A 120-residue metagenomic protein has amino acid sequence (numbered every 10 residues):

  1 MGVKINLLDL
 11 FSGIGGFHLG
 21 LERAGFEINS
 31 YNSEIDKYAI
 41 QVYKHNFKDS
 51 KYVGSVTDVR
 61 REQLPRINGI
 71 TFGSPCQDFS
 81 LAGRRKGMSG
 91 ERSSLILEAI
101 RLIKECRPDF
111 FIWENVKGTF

Functional and structural regions predicted by a protein language model:
M1-F120: Conserved active-site and SAM-binding loop architecture of S-adenosyl-L-methionine-dependent nucleic-acid
